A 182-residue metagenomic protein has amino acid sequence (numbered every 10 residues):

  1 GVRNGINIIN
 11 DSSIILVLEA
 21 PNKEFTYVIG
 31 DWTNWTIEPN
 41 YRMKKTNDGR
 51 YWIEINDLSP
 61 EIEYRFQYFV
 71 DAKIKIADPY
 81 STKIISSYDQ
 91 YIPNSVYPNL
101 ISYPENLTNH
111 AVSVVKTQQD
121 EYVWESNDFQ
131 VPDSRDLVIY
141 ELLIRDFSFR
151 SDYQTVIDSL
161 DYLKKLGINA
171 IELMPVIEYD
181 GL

Functional and structural regions predicted by a protein language model:
I6-N10, I15-E63, D71-N94: Aromatic-rich carbohydrate-binding modules that target alpha-glucans
S12, D120-E121, S159: Coil residues (strongly favoring Ser/Thr
S59-P60, V131-V138, K164-L166: Extracellular/periplasmic catalytic domains that process cell-envelope and extracellular macromolecules
V70, I74-S126: Core domains of carbohydrate- and sulfate-ester-processing enzymes
V138-L142, I171-L173: Hydrophobic faces of well-ordered beta-strands that scaffold small-molecule active sites in alpha/beta enzyme cores
R150-L163: Short, acidic/polar
L163-L182: Aromatic-lined carbohydrate-binding/catalytic grooves of carbohydrate-active enzymes
